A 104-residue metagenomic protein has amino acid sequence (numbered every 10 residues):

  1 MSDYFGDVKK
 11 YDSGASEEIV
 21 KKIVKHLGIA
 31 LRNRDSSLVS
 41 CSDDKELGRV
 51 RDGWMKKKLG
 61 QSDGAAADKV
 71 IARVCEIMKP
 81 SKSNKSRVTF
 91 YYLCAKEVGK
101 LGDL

Functional and structural regions predicted by a protein language model:
M1-V39: Basic/polar, acidic-poor N-terminal "presequence/leader" segments that form or can form short amphipathic helices
S2-Y11, D63-S81: Short amphipathic alpha-helical segments and their helix-coil junctions
A15-K21, Q61-I71, L101-L104: Short, surface-exposed acidic
I19, I23, E46, A66 (+2 more regions): Residue-level detector of well-ordered alpha-helical segments, enriched for hydrophobic/aromatic packing positions
I23-Q61: Aromatic-anchored, charged helix-turn/loop surface patch used as a conserved interaction hotspot
D44, L59-D63, K79-R87: Short secondary-structure transition/capping motifs
K69-L104: Short, compact, well-ordered microdomains
